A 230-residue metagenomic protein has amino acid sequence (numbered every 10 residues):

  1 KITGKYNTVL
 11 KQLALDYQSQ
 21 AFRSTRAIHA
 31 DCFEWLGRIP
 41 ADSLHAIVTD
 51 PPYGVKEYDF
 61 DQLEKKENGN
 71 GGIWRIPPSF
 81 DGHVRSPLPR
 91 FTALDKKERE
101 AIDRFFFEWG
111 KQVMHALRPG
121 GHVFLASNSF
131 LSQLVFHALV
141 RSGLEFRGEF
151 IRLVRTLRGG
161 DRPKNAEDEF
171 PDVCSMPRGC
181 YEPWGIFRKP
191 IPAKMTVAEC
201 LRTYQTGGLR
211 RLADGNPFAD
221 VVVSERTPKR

Functional and structural regions predicted by a protein language model:
K1-R230: Core catalytic lobe of class I
